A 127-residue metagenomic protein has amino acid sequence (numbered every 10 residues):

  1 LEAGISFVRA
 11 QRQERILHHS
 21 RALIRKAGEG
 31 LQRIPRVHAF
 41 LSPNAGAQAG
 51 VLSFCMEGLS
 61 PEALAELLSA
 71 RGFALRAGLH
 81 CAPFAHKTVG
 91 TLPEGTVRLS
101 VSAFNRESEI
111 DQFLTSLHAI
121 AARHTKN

Functional and structural regions predicted by a protein language model:
E2, Q48, R76, P93 (+1 more regions): Short glycine/serine/threonine-biased micro-segments
E2-I5, A65, S69, L114: Predominant activation on well-ordered alpha-helical scaffold segments within soluble catalytic domains
E2-Q48: Conserved PLP-dependent catalytic core of the aminotransferase class-I/II
G4-A10, L52-M56, V101: Short, well-ordered beta-strand elements within core beta-sheets of diverse protein domains
Q13-I24, E57, P61, G78 (+2 more regions): Generic structural signal for well-ordered, non-membrane alpha-helical segments in soluble metabolic enzymes
R21, R36-P83, K87-V89: Conserved PLP-binding catalytic core of the aspartate aminotransferase-like
A70, P83-N127: PLP-dependent enzyme catalytic core of the Aspartate aminotransferase-like
